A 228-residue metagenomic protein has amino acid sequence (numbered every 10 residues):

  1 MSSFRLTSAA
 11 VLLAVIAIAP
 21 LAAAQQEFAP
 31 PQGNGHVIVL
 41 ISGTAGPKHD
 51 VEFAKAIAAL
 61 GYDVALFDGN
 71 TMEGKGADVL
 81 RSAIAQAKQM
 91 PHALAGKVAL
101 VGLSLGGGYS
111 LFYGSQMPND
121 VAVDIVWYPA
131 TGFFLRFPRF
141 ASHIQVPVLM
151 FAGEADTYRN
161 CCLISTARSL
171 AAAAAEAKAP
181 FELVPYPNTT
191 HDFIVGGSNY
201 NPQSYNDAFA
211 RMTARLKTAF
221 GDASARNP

Functional and structural regions predicted by a protein language model:
N34-G43: Short beta-strand element of the alpha/beta-hydrolase
A58-A59, E154-E182, T189, V195: Active-site-adjacent alpha-helix of alpha/beta-hydrolase-fold enzymes
A58-E73: Conserved alpha/beta-hydrolase
M72-P91: Alpha/beta-hydrolase active-site loop
H92-S104: Alpha/beta-hydrolase fold nucleophile elbow
G107-P118: Short glycine-enriched nucleophile-adjacent loop and the immediately C-terminal alpha-helix near the catalytic center
I144, M150-A152: Short beta-strand/loop motif that positions the catalytic acidic residue of the alpha/beta-hydrolase fold
A177-P228: C-terminal catalytic histidine-bearing segment of alpha/beta-hydrolase fold enzymes
